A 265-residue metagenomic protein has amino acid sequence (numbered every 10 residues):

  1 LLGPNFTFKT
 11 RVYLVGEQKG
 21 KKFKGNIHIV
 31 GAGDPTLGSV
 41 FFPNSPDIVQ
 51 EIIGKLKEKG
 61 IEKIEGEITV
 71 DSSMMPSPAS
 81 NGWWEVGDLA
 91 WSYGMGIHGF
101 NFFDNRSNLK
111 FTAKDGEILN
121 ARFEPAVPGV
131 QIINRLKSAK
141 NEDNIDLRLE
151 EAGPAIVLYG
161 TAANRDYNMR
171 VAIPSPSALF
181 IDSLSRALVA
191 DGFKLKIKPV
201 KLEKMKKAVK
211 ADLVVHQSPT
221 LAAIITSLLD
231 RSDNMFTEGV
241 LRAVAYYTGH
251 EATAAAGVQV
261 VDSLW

Functional and structural regions predicted by a protein language model:
L2-W265: Conserved serine DD-peptidase/penicillin-binding transpeptidase domain and beta-lactam-recognizing active-site
